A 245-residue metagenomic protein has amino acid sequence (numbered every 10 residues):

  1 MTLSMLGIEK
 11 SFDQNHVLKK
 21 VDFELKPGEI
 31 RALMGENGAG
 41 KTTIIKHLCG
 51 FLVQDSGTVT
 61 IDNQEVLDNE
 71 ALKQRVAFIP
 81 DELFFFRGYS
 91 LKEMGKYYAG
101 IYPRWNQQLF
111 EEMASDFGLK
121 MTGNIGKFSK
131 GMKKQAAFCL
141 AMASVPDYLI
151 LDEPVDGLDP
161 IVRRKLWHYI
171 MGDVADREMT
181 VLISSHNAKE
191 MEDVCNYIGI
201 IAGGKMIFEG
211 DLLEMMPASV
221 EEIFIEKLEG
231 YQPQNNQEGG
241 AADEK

Functional and structural regions predicted by a protein language model:
M34-E36: The feature captures the beta-strand-to-loop junction immediately N-terminal to the Walker
C49: Helix-to-loop junction immediately C-terminal to a conserved catalytic motif
G57-L72: Conserved ABC transporter NBD signature motif
D81-K133: ABC-family P-loop ATPase nucleotide-binding domains
L149-E153: Catalytic Walker B motif of ABC-type/P-loop ATPase nucleotide-binding domains
R164-D176: Helical segment within the ABC ATPase nucleotide-binding domain
